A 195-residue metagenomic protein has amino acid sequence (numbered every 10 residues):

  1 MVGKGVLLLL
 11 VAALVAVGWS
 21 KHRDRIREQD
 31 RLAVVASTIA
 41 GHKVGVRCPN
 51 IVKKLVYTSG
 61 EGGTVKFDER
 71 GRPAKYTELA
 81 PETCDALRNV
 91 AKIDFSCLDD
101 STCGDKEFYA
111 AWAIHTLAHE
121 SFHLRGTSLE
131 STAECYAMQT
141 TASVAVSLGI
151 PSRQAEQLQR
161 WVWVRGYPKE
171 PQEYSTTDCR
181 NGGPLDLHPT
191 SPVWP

Functional and structural regions predicted by a protein language model:
G3-K21: Hydrophobic membrane-insertion alpha-helices, especially the h-region of bacterial N-terminal signal peptides
L7-L8, T77-L79, L117, T127: Generic hydrophobic secondary-structure signal
S20-H22, D30-R47, K53-T64, R72-P73 (+2 more regions): Metalloprotease/metallohydrolase-associated module, dominated by Zn2+-dependent proteases
G63-A113, S121: Active-site scaffold of zinc-dependent metalloenzymes
A110-T116, Q172, T177: Alpha-helix-centered segments that form part of catalytic cores
A111, H115-M138: Active-site recognition of the HExxH zinc-binding catalytic motif
